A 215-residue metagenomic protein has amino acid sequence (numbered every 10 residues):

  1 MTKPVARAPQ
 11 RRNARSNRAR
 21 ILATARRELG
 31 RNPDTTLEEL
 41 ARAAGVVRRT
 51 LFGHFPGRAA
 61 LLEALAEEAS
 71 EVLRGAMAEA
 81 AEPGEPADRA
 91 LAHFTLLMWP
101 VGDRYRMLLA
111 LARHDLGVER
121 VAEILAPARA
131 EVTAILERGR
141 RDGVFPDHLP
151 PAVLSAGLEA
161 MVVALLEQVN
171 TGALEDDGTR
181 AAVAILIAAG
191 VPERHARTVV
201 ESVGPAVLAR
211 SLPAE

Functional and structural regions predicted by a protein language model:
M1-A43, A60-E63: Basic, helix-initiating cap at the start of DNA-binding domains
M1-V5, A134-R141, E167, T171-E215: C-terminal peripheral helix-coil segments that are non-catalytic and often amphipathic
I21-E28, L51, L73, M98: Short hydrophobic clusters on alpha-helical segments that form packing/core surfaces in small helical domains
G45-F55: Short hydrophobic/aromatic patch on the recognition helix
F55, A60-A69: Alpha-helical DNA-contacting segments of helix-turn-helix folds
A64, E71, G75-Y105, G117-R120: Hydrophobic alpha-helical connector segments
E68, L116-E167: Amphipathic alpha-helical packing segments from all-alpha helical-bundle domains
A110-E119, E201-S202: Short linear capping/connector segments at secondary-structure termini
